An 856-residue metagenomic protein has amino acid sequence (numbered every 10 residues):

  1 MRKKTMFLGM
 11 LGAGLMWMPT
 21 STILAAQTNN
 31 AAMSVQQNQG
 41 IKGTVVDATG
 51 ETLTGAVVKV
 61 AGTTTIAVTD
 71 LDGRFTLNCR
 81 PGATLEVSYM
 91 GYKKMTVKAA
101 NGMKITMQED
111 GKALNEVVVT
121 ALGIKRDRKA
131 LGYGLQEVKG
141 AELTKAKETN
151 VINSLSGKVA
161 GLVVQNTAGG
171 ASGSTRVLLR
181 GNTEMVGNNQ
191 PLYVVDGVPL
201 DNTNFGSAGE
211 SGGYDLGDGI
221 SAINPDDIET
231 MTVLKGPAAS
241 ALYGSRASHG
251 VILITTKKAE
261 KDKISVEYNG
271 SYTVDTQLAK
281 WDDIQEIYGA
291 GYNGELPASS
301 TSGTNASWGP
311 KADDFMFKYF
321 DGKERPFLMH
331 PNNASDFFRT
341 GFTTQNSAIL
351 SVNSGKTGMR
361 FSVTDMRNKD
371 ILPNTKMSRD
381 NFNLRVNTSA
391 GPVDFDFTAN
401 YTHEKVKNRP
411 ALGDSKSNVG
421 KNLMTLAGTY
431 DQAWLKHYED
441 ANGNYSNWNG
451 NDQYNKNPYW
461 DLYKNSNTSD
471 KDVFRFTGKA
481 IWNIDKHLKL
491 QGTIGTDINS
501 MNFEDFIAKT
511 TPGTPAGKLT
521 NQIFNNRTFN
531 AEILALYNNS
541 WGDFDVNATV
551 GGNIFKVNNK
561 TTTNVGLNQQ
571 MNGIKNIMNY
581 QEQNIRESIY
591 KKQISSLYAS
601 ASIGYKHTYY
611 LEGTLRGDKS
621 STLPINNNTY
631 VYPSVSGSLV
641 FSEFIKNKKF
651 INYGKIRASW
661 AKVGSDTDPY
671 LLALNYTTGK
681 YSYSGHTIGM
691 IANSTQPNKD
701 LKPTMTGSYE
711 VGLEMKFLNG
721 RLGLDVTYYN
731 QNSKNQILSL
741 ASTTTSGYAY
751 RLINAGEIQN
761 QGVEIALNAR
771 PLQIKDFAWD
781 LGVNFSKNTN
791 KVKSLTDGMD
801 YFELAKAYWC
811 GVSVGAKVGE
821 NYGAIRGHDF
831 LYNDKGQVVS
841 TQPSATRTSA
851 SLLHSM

Functional and structural regions predicted by a protein language model:
A25-A61, T84-K93, A100-T144, I152 (+1 more regions): Short, acidic, small-residue-rich periplasmic hinge/interaction motif at the N-terminus of Gram-negative outer-membrane
T64-R74: Short, acidic Ser/Thr/Gly-rich low-complexity loop/linker segments typical of extracellular and cell-surface proteins
F75-N78, V198-K235: Short acidic/polar hinge/loop motifs at secondary-structure boundaries that mediate gating or recognition
T76-N78, N153-N202, E229-T230, S240-K257: Extracytoplasmic beta-strand/coil segments of soluble accessory domains associated with Gram-negative outer-membrane
G102-M107, E116, V151-N153, R176-R180 (+3 more regions): N-terminal periplasmic accessory domains that precede and gate Gram-negative outer-membrane beta-barrel machines
L143, Q190, G309, T344 (+7 more regions): Extracellular/periplasmic, surface-exposed regions of secreted and cell-surface proteins
K158, G170-T175, M185-G187, P191 (+10 more regions): Residues embedded in well-ordered regular secondary structure
E267-E324, I753, L772-M856: Conserved small-residue
